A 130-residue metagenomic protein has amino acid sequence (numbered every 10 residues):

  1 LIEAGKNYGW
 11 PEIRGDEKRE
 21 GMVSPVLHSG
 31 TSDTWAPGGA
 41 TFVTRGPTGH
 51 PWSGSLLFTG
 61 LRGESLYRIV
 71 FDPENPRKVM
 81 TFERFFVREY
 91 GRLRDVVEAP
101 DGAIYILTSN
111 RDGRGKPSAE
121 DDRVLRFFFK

Functional and structural regions predicted by a protein language model:
L1-E83, R88-G91, D101, Y105-K130: Beta-propeller domain segments
